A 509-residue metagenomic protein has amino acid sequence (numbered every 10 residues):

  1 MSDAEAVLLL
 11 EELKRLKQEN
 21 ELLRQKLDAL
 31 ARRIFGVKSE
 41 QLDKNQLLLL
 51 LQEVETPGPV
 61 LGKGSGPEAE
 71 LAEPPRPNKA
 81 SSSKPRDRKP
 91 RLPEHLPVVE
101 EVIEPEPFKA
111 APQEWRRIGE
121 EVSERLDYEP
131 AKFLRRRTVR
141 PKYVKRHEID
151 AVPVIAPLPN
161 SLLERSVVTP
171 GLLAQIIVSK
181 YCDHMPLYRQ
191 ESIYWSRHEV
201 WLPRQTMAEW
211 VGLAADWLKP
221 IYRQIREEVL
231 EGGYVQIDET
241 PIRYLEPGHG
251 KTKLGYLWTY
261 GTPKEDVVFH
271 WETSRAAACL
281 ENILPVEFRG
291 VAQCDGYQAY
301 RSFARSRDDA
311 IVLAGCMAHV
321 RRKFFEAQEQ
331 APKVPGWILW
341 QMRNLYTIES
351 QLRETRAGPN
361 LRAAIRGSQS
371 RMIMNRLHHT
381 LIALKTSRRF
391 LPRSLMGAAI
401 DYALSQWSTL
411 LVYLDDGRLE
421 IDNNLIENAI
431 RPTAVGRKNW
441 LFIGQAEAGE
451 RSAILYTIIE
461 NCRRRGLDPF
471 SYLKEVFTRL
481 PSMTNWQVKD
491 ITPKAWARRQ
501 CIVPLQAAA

Functional and structural regions predicted by a protein language model:
M1-V167, Q236-I237, R243, C294 (+2 more regions): Short, flexible loop/hinge motifs at secondary-structure junctions
G36, F108-A111, K145, I176 (+10 more regions): Mobile genetic element proteins and their domesticated derivatives, centered on retroelements and DNA transposons
L92-P112, R116, Y188-E287, L352-R418 (+1 more regions): Gly/Pro-rich turn-and-neighbor structural signature
R116-G119, P153-A156, Y244-E246, V268-H270 (+5 more regions): Short helix/loop capping segments that flank catalytic or ligand/cofactor-binding pockets
T169-D183: Short, amphipathic alpha-helical "recognition" segments used to contact nucleic acids or chromatin
H184-P186, A215-W217, I242-E246, V267 (+7 more regions): Flexible loop/turn segments at secondary-structure boundaries
Y234-V235, V291, G296, A304-Q341: Conserved beta-strand -> loop -> alpha-helix junction used to position metal-binding or nucleic-acid-contacting
Y297-A299, W340-A509: Acidic/histidine-rich catalytic cores and adjacent linkers of DNA breakage/strand-transfer/modification proteins
